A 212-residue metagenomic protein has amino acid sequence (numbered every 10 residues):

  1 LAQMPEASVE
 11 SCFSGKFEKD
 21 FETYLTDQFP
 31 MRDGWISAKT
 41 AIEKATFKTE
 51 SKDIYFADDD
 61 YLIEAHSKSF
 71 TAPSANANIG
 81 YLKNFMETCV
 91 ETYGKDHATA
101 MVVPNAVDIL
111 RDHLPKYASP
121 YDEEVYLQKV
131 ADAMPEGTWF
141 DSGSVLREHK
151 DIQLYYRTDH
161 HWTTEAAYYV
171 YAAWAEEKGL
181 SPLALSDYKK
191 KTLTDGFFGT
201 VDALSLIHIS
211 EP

Functional and structural regions predicted by a protein language model:
P5-Y81, D108-K116: Serine-dependent acyl-ester chemistry module
A77, Y81-N84, V125-K129, E165-Y169 (+1 more regions): Extracytoplasmic/secreted proteins, especially bacterial periplasmic and envelope-associated proteins
F85-T92, A133, V170-S181: Structured segments of extracytoplasmic/periplasmic soluble domains in secreted or envelope-associated proteins
D96-P104, S119-I152, E176, S181: Extracellular serine-dependent O-acyl
T99-L110, R147, D187-G196: Acidic helix-start/capping segments at beta-turn-to-alpha-helix junctions
R111-P120, Q153-H161: Charged, often glycine-rich, active-site loop that binds/positions anionic groups
Y156-L185: Histidine-centered active-site loop/cap adjacent to the catalytic His in serine esterases/O-acetyl transfer systems
I207-P212: Residue-level detector of conserved catalytic or cofactor/ligand-binding positions in enzyme active sites
